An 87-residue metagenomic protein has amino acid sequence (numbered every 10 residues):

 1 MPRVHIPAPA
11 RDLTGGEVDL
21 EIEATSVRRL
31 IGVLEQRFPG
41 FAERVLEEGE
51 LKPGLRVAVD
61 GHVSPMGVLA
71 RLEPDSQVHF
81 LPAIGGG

Functional and structural regions predicted by a protein language model:
M1-G86: Ubiquitin-like/PB1-type beta-grasp interaction modules and other compact soluble beta-rich domains
